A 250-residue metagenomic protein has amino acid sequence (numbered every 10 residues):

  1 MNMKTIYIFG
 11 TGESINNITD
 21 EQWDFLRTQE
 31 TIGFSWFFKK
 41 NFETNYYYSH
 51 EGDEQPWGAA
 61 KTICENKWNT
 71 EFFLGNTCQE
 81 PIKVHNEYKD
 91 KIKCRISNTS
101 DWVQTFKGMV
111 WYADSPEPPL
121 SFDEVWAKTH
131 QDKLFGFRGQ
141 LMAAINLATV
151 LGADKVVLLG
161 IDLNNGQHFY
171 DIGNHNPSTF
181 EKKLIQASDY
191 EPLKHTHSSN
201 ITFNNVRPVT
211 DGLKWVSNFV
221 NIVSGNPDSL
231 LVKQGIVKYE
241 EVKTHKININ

Functional and structural regions predicted by a protein language model:
M1-N250: Metal-ion/cofactor- or nucleotide/acyl-coenzyme-handling active-site neighborhoods
